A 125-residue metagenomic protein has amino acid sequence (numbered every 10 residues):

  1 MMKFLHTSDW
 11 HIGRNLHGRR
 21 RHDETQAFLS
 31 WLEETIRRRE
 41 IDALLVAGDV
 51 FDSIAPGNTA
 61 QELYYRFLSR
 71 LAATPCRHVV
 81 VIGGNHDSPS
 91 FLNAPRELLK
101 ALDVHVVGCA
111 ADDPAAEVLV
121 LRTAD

Functional and structural regions predicted by a protein language model:
M1-S69, C76: N-terminal active-site segment of His-dependent metallophosphoesterases
A47-D49, I82-N85: Glycine-rich beta-strand-to-loop/alpha-helix junction loops that act as flexible
P56, A73, G83-D125: His/Asp/Glu-rich metal-coordinating catalytic cores of metallo-dependent phosphodiesterases/hydrolases acting on
V79: Active-site-proximal cofactor/substrate-binding loop regions of enzyme domains
